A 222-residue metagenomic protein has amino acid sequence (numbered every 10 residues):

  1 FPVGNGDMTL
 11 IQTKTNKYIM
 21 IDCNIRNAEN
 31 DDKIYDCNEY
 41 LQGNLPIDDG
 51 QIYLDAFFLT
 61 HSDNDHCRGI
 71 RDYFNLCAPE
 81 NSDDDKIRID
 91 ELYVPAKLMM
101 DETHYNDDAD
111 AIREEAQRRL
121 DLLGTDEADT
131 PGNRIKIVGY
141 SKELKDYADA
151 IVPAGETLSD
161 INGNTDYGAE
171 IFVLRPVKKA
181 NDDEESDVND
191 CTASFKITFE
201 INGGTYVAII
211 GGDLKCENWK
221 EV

Functional and structural regions predicted by a protein language model:
F1, I21-C23, T60, I210-D213: Active-site flanking residues adjacent to catalytic metal/cofactor-binding acidic residues
F1-I19: N-terminal active-site segment of His-dependent metallophosphoesterases
V3, D49-I52, A56, R68-E221: Flexible, acidic/histidine-containing loops and adjacent segments that form or flank the divalent-metal
L10, I19-M20, K196, I209: Conserved beta-strand elements of the Class I
Q12, I34-Q51, T198, V222: Short, basic/hydrophobic alpha-helical segments
K17-Y18, R26-A28, K215-E217: Short, surface-exposed beta-strand-loop junctions and turns on beta-sheet-rich folds
C23-Y35: Acidic/histidine-rich helix-loop elements that form or flank divalent-metal/phosphate-binding sites at the catalytic
H61-H66: Histidine-centered divalent metal-coordination motifs
